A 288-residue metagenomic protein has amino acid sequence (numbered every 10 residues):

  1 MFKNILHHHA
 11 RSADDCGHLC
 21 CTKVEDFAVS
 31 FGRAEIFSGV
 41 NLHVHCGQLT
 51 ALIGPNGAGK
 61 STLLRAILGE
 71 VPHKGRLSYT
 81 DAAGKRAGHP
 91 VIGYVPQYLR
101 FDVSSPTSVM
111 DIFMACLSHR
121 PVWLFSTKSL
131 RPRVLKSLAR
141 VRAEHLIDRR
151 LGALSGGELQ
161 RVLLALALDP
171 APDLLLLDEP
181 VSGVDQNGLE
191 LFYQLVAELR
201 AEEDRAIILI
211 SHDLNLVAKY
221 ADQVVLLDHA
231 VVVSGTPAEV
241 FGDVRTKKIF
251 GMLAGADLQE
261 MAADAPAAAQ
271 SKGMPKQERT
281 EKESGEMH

Functional and structural regions predicted by a protein language model:
T22-V24, I36-G39: Conserved structural motif at the start of ABC-family nucleotide-binding domains
K128-L146: Conserved ABC ATPase "signature" region
R150-L154, E158: Conserved ABC ATPase signature
L175-E179: Catalytic Walker B motif of ABC-type/P-loop ATPase nucleotide-binding domains
S211-H212: H-loop/switch region of ABC-family ATPase nucleotide-binding domains
V225, H229-E239: Conserved switch/coupling elements of ABC/ABC-like ATPase nucleotide-binding domains
A238, G242-H288: ABC ATPase nucleotide-binding domains
